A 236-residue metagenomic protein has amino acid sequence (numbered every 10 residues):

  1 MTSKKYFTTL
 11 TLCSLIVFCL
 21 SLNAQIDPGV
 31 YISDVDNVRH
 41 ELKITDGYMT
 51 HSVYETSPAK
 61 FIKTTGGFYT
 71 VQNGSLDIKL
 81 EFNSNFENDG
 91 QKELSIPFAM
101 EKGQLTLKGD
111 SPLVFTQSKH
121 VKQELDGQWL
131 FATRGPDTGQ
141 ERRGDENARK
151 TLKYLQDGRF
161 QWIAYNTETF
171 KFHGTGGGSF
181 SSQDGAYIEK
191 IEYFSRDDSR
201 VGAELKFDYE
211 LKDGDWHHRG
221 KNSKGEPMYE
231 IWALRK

Functional and structural regions predicted by a protein language model:
M1-D27: Bacterial Sec-dependent N-terminal signal peptides
L22-N73, D77-T175, A186-K236: Lipid interaction determinants
G177-S182: Beta-propeller blade signature
